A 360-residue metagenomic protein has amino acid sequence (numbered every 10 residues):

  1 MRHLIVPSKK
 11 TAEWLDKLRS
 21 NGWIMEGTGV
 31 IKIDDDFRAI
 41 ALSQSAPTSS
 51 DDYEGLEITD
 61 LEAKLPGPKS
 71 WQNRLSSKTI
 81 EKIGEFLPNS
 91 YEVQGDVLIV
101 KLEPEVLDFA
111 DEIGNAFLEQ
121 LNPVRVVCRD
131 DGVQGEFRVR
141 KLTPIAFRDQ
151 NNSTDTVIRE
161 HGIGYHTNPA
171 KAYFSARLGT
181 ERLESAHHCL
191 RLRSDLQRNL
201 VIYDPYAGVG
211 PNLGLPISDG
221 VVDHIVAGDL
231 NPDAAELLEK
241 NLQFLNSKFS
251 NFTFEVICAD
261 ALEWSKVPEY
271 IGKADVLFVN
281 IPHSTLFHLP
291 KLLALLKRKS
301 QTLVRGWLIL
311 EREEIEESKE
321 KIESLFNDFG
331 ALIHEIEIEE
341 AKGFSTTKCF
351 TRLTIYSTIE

Functional and structural regions predicted by a protein language model:
M1-E360: SAM-dependent transferase fold signal centered on methyltransferase-like domains, encompassing both Class I
